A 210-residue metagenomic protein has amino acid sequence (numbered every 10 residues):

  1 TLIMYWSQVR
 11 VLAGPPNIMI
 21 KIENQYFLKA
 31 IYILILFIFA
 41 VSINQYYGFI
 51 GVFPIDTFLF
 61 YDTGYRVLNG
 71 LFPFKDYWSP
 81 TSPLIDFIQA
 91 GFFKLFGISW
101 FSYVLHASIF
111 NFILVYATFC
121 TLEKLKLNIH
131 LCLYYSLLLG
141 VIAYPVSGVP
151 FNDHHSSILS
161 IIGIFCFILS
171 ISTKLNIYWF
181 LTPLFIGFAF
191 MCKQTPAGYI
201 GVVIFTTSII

Functional and structural regions predicted by a protein language model:
V9-V11: Short, positively charged low-complexity motifs
N17-I43, I129, I177: Start-transfer (signal-anchor) and selected internal transmembrane alpha helices of multi-pass inner/ER membrane
Y47-T63, F74-Q89, I98-F101: Extracytoplasmic catalytic/substrate-binding loops of multi-pass membrane glycan-assembly enzymes
L105-I129, I162: Transmembrane-helix motifs of polytopic, lipid-linked glycan transferases
E123-K126, G163-W179, A189, S208: Membrane-interface transmembrane helices that cradle and orient dolichyl/undecaprenyl
K124, H130-A143: Transmembrane and membrane-interface helices of multi-pass, inner-membrane envelope-modifying transferases
V146-S157: Short acidic/glycine- and proline-prone juxtamembrane loop motifs at membrane-interface regions of multi-pass membrane
Y178-P196, I200-F205: Membrane-interface alpha helices of multi-pass inner-membrane proteins
